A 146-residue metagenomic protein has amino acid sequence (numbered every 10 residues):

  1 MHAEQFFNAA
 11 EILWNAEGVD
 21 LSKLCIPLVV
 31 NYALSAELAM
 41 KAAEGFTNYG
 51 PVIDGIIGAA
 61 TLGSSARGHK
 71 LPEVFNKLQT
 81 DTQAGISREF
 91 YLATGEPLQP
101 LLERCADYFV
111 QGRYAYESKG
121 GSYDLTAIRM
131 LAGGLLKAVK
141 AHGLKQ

Functional and structural regions predicted by a protein language model:
M1-Q146: Terminal alpha-helical segments
